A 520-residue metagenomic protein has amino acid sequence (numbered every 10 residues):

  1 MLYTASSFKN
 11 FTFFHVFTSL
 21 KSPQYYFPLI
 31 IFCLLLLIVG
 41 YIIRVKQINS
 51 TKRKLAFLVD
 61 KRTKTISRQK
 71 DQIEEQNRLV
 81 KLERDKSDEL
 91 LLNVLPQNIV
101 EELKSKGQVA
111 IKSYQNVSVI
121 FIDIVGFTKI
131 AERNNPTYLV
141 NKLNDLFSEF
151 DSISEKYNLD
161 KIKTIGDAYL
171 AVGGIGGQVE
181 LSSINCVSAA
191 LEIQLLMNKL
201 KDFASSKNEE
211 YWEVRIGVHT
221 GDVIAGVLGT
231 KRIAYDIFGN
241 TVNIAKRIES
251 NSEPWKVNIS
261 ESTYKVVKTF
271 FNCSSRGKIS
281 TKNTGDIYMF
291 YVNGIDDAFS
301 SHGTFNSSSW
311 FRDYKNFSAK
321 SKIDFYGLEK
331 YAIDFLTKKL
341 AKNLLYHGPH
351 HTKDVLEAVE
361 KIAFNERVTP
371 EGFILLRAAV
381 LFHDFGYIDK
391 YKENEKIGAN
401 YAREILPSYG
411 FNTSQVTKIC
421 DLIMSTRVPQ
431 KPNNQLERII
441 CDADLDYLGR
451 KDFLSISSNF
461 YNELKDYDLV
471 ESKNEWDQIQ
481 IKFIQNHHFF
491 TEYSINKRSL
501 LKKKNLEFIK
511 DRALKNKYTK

Functional and structural regions predicted by a protein language model:
L2-L36, R44: Alpha-helical transmembrane segments and their helix-membrane boundary motifs
V39-N93: Amphipathic alpha-helical coiled-coil "transmission" helices that mediate dimerization and conformational coupling
E74, K81-N93, E101-S188: Catalytic NTP-binding/metal-coordinating core of nucleotidyl cyclase/transferase enzymes
L143-L159, I175-I216, T220, N240-S250: Alpha-helical scaffold within the catalytic cores of cyclic-nucleotide enzymes
I165-G166, S206-R215, V257-T263, V368-L375 (+2 more regions): Acidic/histidine metal-binding catalytic segments
V223, N251-N316, I479, Y493-S494 (+1 more regions): Cytosolic regulatory/linker segments at or just downstream of nucleotide-handling modules in signal-transduction
N293-I295, S300-D324, L340-P370, F382 (+2 more regions): Divalent metal-dependent phosphate-bond-processing catalytic cores, especially two-metal-ion Mg2+/Mn2+ enzymes that act
V355, F373-K390, N394, G398 (+1 more regions): His-Asp-centered metal-binding catalytic motifs of divalent-metal-dependent phosphohydrolases/nucleases
